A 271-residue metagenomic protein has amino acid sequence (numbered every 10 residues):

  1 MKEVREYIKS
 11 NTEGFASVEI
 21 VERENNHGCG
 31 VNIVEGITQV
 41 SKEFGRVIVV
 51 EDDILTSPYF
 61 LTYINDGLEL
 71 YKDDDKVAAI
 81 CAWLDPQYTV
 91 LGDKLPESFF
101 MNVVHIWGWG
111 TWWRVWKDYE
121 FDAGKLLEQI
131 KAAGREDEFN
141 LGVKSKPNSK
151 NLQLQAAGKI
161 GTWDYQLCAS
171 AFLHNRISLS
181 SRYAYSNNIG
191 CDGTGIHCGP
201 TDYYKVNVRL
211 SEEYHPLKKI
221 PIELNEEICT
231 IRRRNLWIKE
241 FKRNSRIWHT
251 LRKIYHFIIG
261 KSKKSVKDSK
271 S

Functional and structural regions predicted by a protein language model:
M1-V49, I54-S271: An acidic/histidine-cluster motif and surrounding catalytic segment that typifies divalent-metal-assisted enzyme active
